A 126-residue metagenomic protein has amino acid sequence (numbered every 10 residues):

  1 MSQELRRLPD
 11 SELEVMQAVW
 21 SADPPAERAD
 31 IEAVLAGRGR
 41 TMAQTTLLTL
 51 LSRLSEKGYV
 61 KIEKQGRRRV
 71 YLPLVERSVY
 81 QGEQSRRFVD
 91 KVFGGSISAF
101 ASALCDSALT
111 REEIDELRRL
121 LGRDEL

Functional and structural regions predicted by a protein language model:
M1-A18, A22, E76-V79, L126: Short alpha-helical segments that sit at the start of domains
P25-L35: Short acidic, hydrophobic short linear motifs in intrinsically disordered regions
L48-S52: Short, hydrophobic-biased segments on the C-terminal half of alpha helices that form "recognition helices"
G58: Glycine-centered, phosphate/nucleic-acid-interacting loop/turn motifs that mediate DNA/RNA or nucleotide
K61-I62: Short beta-strand "wing" residues that participate in macromolecule-binding interfaces
Q65-E83: Short, cationic-aromatic polyanion-contact patches
E83-E125: Amphipathic alpha-helical dimerization/coiled-coil segments that flank or bridge DNA-binding/regulatory modules
